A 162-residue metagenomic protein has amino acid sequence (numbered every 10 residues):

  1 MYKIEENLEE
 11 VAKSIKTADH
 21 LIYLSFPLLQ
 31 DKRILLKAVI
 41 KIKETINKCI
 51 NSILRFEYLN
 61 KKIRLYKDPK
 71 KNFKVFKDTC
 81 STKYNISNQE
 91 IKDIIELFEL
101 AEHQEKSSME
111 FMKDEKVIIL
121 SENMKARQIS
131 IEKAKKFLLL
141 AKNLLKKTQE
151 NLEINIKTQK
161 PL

Functional and structural regions predicted by a protein language model:
M1-L35: Charged alpha-helical initiation segments
E6, K13, I40, E44 (+2 more regions): Generic recognition of short, well-ordered alpha-helical interface segments
E9, K32-I40, K135, L162: Short, charged, amphipathic alpha-helical segments
E10, S14-L21, K41, K48 (+2 more regions): Amphipathic, well-ordered alpha-helical segments in soluble domains
H20, F26-N60: N-terminal interaction modules that seed assembly of large macromolecular complexes
L21-L24, K48, R55, L100 (+2 more regions): Amphipathic, soluble alpha-helical interaction motifs
N60-L145: Long, charged low-complexity segments
K135-L162: Non-catalytic terminal regions of proteins
